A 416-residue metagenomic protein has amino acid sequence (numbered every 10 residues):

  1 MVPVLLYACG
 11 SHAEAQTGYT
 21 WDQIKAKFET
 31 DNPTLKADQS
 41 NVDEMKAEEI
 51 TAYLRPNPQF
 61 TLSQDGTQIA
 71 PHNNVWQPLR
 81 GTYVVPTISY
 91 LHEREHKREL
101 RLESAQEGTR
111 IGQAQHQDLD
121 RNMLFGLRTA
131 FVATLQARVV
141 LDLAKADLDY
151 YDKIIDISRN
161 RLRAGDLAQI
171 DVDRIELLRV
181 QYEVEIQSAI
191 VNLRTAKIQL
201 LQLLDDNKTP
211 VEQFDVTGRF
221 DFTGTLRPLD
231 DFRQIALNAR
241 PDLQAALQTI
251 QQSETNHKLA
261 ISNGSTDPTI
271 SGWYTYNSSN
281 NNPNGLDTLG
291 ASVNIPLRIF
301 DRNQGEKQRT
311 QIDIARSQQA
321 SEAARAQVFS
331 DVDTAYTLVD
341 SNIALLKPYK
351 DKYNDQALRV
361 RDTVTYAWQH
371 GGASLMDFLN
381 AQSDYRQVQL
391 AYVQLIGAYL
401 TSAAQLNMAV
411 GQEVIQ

Functional and structural regions predicted by a protein language model:
M1-A8: Bacterial N-terminal signal peptides
A8, A13-A15: Boundary at the C-terminal end of the N-terminal hydrophobic targeting segment
Q16-K25: Regulatory alphaC helix of protein kinase catalytic domains
A26-R94, Q115, D206, R233-G305 (+6 more regions): A small-residue-enriched
A37-A52, L119-A144, K153, N160 (+4 more regions): Amphipathic alpha-helical coiled-coil segments
E103-Q106, Q169-L177, L375-S383: Short, charged, amphipathic alpha-helical segments
H116-I235, A335-L338, N342, Y385 (+1 more regions): Periplasmic alpha-helical coiled-coil/stalk elements that build and connect Gram-negative outer-membrane
A189, P241, L395: Metallo-beta-lactamase
